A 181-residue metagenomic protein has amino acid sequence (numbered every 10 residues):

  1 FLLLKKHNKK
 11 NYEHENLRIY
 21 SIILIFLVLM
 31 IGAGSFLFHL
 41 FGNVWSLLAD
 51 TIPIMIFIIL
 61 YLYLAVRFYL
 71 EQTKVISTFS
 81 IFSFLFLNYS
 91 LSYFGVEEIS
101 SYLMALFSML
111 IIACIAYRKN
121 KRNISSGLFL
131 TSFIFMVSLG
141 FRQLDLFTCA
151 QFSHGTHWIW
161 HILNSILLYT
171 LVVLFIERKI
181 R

Functional and structural regions predicted by a protein language model:
F1-R181: Multi-pass alpha-helical transmembrane bundles in non-GPCR membrane proteins that perform intramembrane catalysis
